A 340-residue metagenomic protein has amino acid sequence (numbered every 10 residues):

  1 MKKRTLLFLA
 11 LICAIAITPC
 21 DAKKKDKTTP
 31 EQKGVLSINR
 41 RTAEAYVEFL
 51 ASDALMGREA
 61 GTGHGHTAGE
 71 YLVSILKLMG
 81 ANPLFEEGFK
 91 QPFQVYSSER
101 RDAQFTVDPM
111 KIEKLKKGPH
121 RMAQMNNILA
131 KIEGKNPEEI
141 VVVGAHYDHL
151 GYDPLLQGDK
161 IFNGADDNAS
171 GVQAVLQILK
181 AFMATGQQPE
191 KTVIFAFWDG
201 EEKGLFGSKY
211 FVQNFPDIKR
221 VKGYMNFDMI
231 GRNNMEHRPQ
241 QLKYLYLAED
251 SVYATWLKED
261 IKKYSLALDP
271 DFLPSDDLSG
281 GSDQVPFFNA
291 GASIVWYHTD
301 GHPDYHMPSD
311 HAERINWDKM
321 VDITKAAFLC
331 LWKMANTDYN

Functional and structural regions predicted by a protein language model:
M1-K27: Bacterial Sec-dependent N-terminal signal peptides
K27-G63, T67, M79-Q94, P303-D310: N-terminal capping segment at the start of a domain
T28-S37, D53-G63, L115-P119, L156-N168 (+4 more regions): Second-shell loop/turn segments in exported
I38, T42-A45, F49, G63-L78 (+11 more regions): Extracytoplasmic/secreted proteins, especially bacterial periplasmic and envelope-associated proteins
R58-K131: A non-catalytic alpha/beta surface segment that caps or lines the substrate-entry region of metallo-dependent hydrolase
I128-A130, V143-G204, A327: Alpha-helical metal-binding/catalytic segments enriched in His/Glu/Asp
W198-T299: Metal-dependent peptidase/peptidase-like ectodomains
P303-N340: His/Asp/Glu-rich mid-to-C-terminal helical/loop segments that flank catalytic regions of hydrolases
